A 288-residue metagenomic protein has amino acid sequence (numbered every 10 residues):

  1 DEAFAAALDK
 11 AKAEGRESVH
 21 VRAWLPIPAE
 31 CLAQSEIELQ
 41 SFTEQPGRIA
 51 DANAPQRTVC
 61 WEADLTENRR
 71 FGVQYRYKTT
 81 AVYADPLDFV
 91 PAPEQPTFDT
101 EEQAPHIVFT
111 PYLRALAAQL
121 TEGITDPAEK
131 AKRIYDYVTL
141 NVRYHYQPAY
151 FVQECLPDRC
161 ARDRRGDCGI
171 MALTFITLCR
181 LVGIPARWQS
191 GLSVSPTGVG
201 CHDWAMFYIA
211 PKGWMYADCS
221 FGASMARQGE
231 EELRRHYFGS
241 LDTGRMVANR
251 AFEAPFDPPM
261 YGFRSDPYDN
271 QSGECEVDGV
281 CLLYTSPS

Functional and structural regions predicted by a protein language model:
D1-Y83: Intrinsically disordered, low-complexity N-terminal segments that are enriched in acidic
E38-T43, L87-P96, C219-G222: Short intrinsically disordered coil segments
I49-R162: Acidic low-complexity segments
K130-I134, R164-C179: Active-site nucleophilic cysteine motif
I170-M260: Hydrophobic/aromatic-rich core segments of domains that either
R245-E274, G279-L282: Long, C-terminal catalytic modules of enzymes
Y284-S288: Conserved small/polar residues in nucleotide/adenosyl-binding loops
